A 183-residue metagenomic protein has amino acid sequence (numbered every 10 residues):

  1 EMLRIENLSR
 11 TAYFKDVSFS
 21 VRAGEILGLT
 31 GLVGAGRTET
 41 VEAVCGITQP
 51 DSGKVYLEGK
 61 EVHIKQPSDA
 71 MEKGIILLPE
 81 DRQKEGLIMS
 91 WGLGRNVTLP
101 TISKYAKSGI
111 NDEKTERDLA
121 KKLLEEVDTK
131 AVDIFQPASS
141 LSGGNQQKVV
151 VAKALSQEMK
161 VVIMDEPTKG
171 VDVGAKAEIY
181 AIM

Functional and structural regions predicted by a protein language model:
E1-M183: Glycine-rich phosphate-binding loops of nucleotide-dependent enzymes
